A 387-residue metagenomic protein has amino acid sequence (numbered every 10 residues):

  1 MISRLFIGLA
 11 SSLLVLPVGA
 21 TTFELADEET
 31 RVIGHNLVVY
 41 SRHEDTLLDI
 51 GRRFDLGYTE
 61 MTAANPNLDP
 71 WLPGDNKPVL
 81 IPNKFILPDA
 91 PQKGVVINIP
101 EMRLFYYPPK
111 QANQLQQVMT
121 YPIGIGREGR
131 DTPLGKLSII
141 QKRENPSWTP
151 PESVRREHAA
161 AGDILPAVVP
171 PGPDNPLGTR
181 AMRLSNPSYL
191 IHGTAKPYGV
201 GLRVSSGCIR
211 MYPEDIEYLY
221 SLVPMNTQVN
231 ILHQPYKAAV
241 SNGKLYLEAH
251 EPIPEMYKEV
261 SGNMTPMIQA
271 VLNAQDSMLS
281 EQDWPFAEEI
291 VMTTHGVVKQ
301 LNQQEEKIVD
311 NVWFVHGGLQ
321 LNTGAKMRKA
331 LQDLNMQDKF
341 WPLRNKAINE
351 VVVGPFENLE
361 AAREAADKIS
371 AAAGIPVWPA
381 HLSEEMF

Functional and structural regions predicted by a protein language model:
V15-P17: N-terminal signal peptide c-region/cleavage motif recognized by signal peptidases
T22-D55, G318, A347: Primarily a LysM-type cell-wall glycan-binding module
R42-L72, Q114-Q117, K329-Q337: LysM (lysin motif) carbohydrate-binding repeats in extracellular/periplasmic proteins that recognize
E44, G74-V79, N226-V229: Loop/turn positions that initiate beta-strands
P88-A195, A249-H250, E255-L301: Gly/Pro-biased beta-strand-loop elements
Y220-G262: N-terminal targeting pre-sequences for secretion and organelle import
E255, F314-G324: Short, surface-exposed ligand-recognition loops at beta-strand->loop->(often short) alpha-helix junctions that present
E306-I308, Q320-F387: Extracytoplasmic
